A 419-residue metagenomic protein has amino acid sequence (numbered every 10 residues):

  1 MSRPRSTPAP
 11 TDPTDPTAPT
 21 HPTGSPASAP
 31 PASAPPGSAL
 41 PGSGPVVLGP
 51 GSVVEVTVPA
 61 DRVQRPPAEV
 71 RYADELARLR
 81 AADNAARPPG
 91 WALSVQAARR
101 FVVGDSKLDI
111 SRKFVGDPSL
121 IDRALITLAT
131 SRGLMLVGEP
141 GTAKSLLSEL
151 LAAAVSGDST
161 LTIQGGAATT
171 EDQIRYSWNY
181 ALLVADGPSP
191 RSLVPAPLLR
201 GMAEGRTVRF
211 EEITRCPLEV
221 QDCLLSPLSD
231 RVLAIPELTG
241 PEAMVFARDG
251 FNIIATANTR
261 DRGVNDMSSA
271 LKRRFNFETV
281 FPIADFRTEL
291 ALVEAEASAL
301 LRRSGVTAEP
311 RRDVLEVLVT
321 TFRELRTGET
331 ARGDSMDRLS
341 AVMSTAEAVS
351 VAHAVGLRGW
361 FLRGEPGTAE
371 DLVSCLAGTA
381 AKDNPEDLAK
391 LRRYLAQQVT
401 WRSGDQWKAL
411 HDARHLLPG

Functional and structural regions predicted by a protein language model:
M1-P36, P41, P45: N-terminal acidic, proline/glycine-rich, low-complexity intrinsically disordered segments
S2-R5, G42-S304: AAA+ P-loop NTPase catalytic core and its hallmark functional loops
P118, L290, A297-G367: Conserved AAA+ ATPase small/helical "lid" subdomain
A124, L318, C375-L376: Short alpha-helical scaffolding segments that buttress acidic/His motifs in well-ordered protein cores
S131, D158, A185, E278 (+3 more regions): Amphipathic alpha-helical interaction segments
P227, T321, S374-C375: Short acidic/histidine-centered micro-motifs embedded in hydrophobic/aromatic stretches that mark compact functional
W360-G419: C-terminal engagement/docking regions of AAA+ P-loop ATPases
